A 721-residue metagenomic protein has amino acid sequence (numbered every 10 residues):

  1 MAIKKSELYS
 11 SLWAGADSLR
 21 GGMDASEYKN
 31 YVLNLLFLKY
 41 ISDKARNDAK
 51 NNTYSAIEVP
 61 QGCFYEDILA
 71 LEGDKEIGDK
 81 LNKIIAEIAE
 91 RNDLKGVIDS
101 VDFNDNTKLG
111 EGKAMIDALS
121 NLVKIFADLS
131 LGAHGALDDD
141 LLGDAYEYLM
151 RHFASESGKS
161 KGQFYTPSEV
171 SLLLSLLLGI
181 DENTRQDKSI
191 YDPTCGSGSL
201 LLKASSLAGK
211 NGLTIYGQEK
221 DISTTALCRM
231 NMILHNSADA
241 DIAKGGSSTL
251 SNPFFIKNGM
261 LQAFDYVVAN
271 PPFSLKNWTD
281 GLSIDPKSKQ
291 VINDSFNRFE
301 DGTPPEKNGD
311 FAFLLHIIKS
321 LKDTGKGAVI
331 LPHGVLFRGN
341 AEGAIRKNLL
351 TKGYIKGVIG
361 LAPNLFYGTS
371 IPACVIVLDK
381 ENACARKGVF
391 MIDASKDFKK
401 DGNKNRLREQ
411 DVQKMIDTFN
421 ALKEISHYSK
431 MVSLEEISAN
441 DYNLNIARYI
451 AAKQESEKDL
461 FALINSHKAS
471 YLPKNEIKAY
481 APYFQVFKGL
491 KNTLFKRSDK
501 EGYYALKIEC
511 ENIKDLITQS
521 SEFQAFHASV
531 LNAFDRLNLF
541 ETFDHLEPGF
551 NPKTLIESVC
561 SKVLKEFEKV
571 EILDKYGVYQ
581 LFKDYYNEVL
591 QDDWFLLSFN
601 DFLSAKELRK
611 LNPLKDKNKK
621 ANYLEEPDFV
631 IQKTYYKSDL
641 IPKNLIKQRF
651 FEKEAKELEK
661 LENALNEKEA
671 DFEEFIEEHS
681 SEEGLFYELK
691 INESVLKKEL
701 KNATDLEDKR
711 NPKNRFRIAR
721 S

Functional and structural regions predicted by a protein language model:
M1-E182, A240-F254, G360-P363, M391-D393 (+4 more regions): Non-catalytic, mostly N-terminal accessory regions of nucleic-acid modification and defense proteins
E7, S11-A14, S18, E27-F37 (+1 more regions): Conserved Class I SAM-dependent methyltransferase catalytic core
L38, D43, S197, I222-S223 (+8 more regions): Conserved nucleotide-binding/hydrolysis micro-motifs of P-loop NTPases
G112, G135, T194, T214-D221 (+8 more regions): Hydrophobic alpha-helical scaffolding
S160-A269, F273-Q290, S295-D301, F311-A312 (+3 more regions): Conserved S-adenosyl-L-methionine
G209, I233, S237, P272 (+12 more regions): Hydrophobic alpha-helix feature that most strongly marks membrane-spanning transmembrane helices and their immediate
A263, V267, I371-P372, A385-G388 (+2 more regions): A generic structural signal for well-ordered coil/turn residues at beta-strand boundaries that shape enzyme active-site
V375, D379-I416: Conserved P-loop NTPase
